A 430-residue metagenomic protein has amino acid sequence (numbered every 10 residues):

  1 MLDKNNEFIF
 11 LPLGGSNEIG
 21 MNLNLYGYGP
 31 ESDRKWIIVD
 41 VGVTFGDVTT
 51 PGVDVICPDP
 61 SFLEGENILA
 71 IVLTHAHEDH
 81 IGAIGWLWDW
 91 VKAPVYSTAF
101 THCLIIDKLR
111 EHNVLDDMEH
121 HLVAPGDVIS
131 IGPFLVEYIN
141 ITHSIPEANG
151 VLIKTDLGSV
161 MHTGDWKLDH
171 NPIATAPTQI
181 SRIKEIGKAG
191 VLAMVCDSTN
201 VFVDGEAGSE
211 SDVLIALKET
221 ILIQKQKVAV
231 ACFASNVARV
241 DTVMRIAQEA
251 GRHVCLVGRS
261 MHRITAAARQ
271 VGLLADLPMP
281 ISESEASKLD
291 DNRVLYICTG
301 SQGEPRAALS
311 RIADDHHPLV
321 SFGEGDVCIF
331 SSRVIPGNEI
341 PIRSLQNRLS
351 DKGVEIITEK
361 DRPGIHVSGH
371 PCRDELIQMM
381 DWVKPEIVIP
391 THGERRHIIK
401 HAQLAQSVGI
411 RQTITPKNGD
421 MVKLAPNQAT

Functional and structural regions predicted by a protein language model:
M1-V72, H77-K288, A307-P318, I340-I342: His/Asp/Glu-rich metal-coordinating catalytic cores of metallo-dependent phosphodiesterases/hydrolases acting on
F202-S331, I335-P336, P341-I365, P371-K384 (+1 more regions): Hard-cation-handling environments
